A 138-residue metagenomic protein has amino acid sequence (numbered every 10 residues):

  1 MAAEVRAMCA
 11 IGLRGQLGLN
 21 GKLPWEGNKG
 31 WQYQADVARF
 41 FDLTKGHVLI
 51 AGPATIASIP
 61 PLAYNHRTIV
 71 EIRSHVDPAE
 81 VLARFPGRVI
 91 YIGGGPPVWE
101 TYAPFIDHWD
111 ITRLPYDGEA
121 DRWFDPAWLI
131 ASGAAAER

Functional and structural regions predicted by a protein language model:
M1-R138: Enzymes that bind and transform nitrogen-containing heteroaromatic metabolites
